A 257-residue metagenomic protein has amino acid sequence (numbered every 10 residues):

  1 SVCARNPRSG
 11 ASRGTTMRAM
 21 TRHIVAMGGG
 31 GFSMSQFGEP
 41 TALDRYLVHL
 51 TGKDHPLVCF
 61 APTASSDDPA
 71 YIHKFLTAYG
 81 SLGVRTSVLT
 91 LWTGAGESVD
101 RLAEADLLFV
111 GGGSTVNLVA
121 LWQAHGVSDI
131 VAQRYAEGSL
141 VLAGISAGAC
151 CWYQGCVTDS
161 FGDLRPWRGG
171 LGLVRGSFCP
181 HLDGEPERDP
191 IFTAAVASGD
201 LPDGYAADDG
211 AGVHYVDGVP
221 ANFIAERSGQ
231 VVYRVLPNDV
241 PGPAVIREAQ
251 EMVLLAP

Functional and structural regions predicted by a protein language model:
R18-H55, F60-S81, L107, C156-T158 (+1 more regions): C-terminal and late-domain segments of enzyme folds
A64, L89-G94: Short beta->alpha junction loops
L82-T90: Short beta-strand elements in bilobed, periplasmic/extracellular small-molecule ligand-binding domains
G96-S98, I130: Short acidic active-site motifs
L102-A103: A short, aliphatic-rich alpha-helical micro-motif
V110, S114-D189: Class I SAM-dependent methyltransferase SAM-binding "motif I" and its flanking Rossmann-like core
